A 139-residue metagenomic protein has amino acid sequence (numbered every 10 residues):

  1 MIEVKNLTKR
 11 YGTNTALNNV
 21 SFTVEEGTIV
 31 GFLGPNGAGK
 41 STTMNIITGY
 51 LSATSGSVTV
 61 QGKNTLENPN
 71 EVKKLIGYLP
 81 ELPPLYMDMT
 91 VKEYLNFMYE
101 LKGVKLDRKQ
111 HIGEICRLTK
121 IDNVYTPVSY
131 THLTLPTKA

Functional and structural regions predicted by a protein language model:
N14-T15, N70: Short coil-to-beta microelement around the adenine-binding A-loop and adjacent beta1/P-loop entry of ABC ATPase
P35-G39: Walker A (P-loop) phosphate-binding loop of ABC-type ATPase nucleotide-binding domains
T48: Helix-to-loop junction immediately C-terminal to a conserved catalytic motif
G56-E67, E71-V72, I76: Conserved ABC transporter NBD signature motif
N96, E100, D107-V124: Conserved ABC ATPase "signature" region
T131-A139: Conserved small/polar residues in nucleotide/adenosyl-binding loops
